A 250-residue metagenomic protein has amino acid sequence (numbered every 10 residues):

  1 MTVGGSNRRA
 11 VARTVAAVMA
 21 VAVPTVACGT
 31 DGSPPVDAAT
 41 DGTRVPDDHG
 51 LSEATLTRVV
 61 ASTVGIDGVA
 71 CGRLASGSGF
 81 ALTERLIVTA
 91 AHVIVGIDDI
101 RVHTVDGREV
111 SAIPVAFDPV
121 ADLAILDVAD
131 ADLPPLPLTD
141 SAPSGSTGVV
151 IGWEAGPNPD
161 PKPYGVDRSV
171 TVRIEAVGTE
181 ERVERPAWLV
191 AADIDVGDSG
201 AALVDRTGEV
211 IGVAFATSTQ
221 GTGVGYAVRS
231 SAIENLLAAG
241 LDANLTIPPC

Functional and structural regions predicted by a protein language model:
V3-V15: Bacterial N-terminal signal peptides that target proteins for export
P24-A27: C-terminal motif of bacterial Sec signal peptides marking the signal peptidase cleavage site
G29-D48: Short, low-complexity, disordered segments immediately C-terminal to signal peptides in bacterial exported proteins
D31, H49-E53, S62-E84, A90 (+4 more regions): A conserved glycine-rich beta-strand in the N-terminal activation segment of trypsin-fold
T57-V59, A81, F117-P119, S141-P143 (+4 more regions): Extracellular/periplasmic catalytic domains that process cell-envelope and extracellular macromolecules
V60-G65, A124-P135, D160-C250: Active-site region of chymotrypsin-like
G65-V69, V150-G152, A192: Short beta-strand segments that buttress and anchor functional surface loops
G72-S76, T83-D160, A243-P249: Conserved active-site neighborhood of the chymotrypsin/trypsin-like protease fold
